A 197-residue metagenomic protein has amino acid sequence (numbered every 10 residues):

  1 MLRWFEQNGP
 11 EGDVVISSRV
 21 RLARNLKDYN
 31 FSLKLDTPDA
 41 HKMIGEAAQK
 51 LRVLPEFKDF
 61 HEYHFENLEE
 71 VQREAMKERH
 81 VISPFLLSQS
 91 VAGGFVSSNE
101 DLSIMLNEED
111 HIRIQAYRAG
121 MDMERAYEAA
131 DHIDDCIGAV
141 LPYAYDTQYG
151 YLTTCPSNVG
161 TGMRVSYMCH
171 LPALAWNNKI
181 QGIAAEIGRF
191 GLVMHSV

Functional and structural regions predicted by a protein language model:
M1-Q148, C155, M163, A175-N177 (+1 more regions): Long, Pro/Ser/Thr-rich low-complexity/intrinsically disordered regulatory tracts in eukaryotic proteins
V159: Active-site His/Glu-centered metal-binding helix of metallohydrolases
V165-H170: DPxDG-like acidic metal-binding loop motif
